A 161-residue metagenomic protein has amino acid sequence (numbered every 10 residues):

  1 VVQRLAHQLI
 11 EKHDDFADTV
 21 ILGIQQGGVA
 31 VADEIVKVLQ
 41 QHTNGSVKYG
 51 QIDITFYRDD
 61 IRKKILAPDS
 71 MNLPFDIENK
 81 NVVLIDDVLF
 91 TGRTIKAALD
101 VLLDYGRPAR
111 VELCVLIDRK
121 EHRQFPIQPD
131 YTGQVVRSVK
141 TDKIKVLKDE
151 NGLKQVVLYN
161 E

Functional and structural regions predicted by a protein language model:
V1-D18: Active-site-facing substrate-recognition patch
A6, E34-H42, V101: Alpha-helical structural signal in soluble globular domains
F16-K37, G92: Charged, well-structured alpha/beta interaction segments
D18, K48, N81, R110-L113: Residues at the starts of beta-strands that form the adenosine-phosphate
N44-V82: Short, glycine/charge-rich flexible loops or terminal/linker lids adjacent to PRPP-binding catalytic cores
D76-F90, T141-L153: Extended, charge-rich low-complexity interaction segments
K80-R110: Internal catalytic or translocation cores that form aromatic/hydrophobic pockets or channels for amphipathic metabolites
D100-E161: PRPP-dependent phosphoribosyltransferase catalytic core
